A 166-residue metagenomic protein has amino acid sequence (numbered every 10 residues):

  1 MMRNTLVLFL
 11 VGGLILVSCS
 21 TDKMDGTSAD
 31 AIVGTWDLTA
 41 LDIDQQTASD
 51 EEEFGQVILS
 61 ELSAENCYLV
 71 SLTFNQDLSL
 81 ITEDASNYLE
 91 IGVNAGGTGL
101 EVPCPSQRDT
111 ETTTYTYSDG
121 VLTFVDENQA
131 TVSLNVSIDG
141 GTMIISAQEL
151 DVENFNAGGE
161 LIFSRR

Functional and structural regions predicted by a protein language model:
M1-L6, S20: Positively charged n-region of N-terminal signal peptides that target proteins for export
L6-V7, S28: N-terminal hydrophobic or amphipathic segments with adjacent small-residue motifs that include Sec signal peptides
V11-G12: Short, linear, compositionally biased motifs with a strong N-terminal bias
I15-S18: C-terminal motif of bacterial Sec signal peptides marking the signal peptidase cleavage site
S20-R166: Lipid interaction determinants
